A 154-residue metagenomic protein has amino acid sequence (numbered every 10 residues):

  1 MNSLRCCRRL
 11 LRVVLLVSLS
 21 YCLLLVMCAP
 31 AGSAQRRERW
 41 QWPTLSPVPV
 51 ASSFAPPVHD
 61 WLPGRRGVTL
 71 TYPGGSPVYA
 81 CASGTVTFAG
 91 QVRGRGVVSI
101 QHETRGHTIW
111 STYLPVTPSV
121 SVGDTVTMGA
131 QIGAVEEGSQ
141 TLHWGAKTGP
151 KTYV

Functional and structural regions predicted by a protein language model:
M1-R9: N-terminal secretory signal peptides that target proteins for export/translocation
V14-V26: Bacterial N-terminal signal peptides
L24-R37: C-terminal region of N-terminal signal peptides and the immediate post-cleavage residues of exported proteins
P49-C81: Short glycine/threonine/proline-enriched tight-turn/helix- or strand-capping micro-motif at secondary-structure
S52, Y72, F88, P115-P118 (+1 more regions): A residue-level detector for short acidic-glycine micro-motifs
T71, V98-H102, D124-V154: Conserved, short, structured surface segments that act as functional micro-motifs
P77-T87, S119-V135: Short, well-structured beta-strand-loop connectors
A80-T117, Q140-H143: Zn2+-dependent peptidoglycan hydrolase active-site motif and core
